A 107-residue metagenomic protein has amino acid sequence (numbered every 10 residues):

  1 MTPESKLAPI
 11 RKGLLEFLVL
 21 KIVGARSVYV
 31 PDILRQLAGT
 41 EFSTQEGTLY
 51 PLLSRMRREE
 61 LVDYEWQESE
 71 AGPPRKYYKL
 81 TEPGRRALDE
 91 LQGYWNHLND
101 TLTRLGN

Functional and structural regions predicted by a protein language model:
M1-K6: Short, intrinsically disordered or compositionally biased N-terminal tails of bacterial proteins
L7-T48: N-terminal helix-turn-helix DNA-binding core of bacterial DNA-binding proteins
L18-K21, S54, D89: A cross-family signal for key residues in well-ordered alpha-helices that form functional helical elements
L49-P51, R55-M56: Basic amphipathic alpha-helical segments that dock to polyanions
E60: Glycine-centered, phosphate/nucleic-acid-interacting loop/turn motifs that mediate DNA/RNA or nucleotide
Y64: Short beta-strand "wing" residues that participate in macromolecule-binding interfaces
E70, P74-L91: Basic, amphipathic "hinge/linker" alpha-helix immediately C-terminal to the N-terminal HTH DNA-binding motif
R86-N107: Amphipathic alpha-helical dimerization/coiled-coil segments that flank or bridge DNA-binding/regulatory modules
